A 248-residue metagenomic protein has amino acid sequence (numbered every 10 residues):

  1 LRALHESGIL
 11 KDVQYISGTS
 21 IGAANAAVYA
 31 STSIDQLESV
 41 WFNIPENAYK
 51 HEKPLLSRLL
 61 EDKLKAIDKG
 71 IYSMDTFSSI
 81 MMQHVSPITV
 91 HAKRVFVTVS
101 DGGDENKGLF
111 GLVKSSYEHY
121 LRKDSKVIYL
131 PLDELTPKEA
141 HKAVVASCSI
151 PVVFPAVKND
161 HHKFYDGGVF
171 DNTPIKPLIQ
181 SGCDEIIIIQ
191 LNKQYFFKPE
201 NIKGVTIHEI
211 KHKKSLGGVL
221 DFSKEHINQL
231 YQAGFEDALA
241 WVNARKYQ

Functional and structural regions predicted by a protein language model:
L1-T19, A27-Q248: Patatin-like phospholipase
